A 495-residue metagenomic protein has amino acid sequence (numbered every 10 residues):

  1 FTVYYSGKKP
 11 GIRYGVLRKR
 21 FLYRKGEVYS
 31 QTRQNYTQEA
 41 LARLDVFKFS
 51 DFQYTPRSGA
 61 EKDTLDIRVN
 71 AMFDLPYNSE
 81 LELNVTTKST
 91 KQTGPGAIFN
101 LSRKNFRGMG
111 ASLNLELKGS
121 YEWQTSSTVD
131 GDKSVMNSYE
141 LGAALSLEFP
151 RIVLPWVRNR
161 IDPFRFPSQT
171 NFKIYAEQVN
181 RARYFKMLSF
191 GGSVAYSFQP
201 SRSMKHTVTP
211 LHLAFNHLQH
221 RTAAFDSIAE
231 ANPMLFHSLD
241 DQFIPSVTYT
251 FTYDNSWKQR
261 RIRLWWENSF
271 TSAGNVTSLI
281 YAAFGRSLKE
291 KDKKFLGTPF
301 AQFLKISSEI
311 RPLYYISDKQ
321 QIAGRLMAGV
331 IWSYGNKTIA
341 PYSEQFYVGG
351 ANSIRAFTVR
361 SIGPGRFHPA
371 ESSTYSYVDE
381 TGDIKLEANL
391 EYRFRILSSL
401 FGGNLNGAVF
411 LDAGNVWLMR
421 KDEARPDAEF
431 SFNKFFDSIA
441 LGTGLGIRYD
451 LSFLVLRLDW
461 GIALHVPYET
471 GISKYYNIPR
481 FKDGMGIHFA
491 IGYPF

Functional and structural regions predicted by a protein language model:
T2-G7, F21-V28, T86, G131-K133 (+1 more regions): Second-shell loop/turn segments in exported
G7, T86-K91, T207-N404, V409-F432 (+1 more regions): C-terminal outer-membrane beta-barrel translocator/porin domains of Gram-negative envelope proteins and their
P10-R13, S30-E267, R355-A356, I362 (+3 more regions): Gram-negative/organellar outer-membrane beta-barrel architecture
G15-Y23, A231: Acidic/histidine-rich, surface-exposed loop or edge segments in extracytoplasmic proteins
R24-V28, R103, A428-F430, L441 (+1 more regions): C-terminal soluble interaction/assembly domains
A408-F410, V455-G461: Conserved active-site loop/cleft motifs that coordinate metal ions or position small ligands
A440-R448: Short glycine-rich, acidic/polar surface loops and turns
